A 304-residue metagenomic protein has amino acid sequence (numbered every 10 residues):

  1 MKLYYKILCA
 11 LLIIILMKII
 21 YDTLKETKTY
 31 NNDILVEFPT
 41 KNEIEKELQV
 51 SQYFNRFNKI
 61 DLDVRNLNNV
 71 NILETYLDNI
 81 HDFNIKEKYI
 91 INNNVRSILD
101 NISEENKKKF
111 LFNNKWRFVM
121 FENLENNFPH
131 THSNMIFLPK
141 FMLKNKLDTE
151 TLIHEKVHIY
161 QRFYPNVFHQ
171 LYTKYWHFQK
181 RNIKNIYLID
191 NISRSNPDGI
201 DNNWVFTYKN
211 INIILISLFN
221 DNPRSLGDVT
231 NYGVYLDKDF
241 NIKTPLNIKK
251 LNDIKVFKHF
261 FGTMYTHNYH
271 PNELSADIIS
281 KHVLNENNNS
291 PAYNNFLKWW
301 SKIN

Functional and structural regions predicted by a protein language model:
M1-T23: Single-pass alpha-helical membrane anchors
L12, D100-K108, F257-G262: Nucleo/cytoplasmic regulatory scaffolds in medium-to-very-large eukaryotic proteins
E26-K88: N-terminal mature-domain "stem" immediately C-terminal to a signal peptide or N-terminal signal-anchor/transmembrane
L73-N134: Auxiliary, metal-adjacent structural segments of Zn-dependent hydrolase domains
I85-R96, K146-L147, T151, T266-L274: Soluble non-cytosolic domains of exported or imported proteins
F121-I153, V157, R162: Active-site scaffold of zinc-dependent metalloenzymes
V157, Q161-P165, K281-N285: Sec-exported extracytoplasmic/periplasmic mature domains
T173-N304: Metalloprotease/metallohydrolase-associated module, dominated by Zn2+-dependent proteases
